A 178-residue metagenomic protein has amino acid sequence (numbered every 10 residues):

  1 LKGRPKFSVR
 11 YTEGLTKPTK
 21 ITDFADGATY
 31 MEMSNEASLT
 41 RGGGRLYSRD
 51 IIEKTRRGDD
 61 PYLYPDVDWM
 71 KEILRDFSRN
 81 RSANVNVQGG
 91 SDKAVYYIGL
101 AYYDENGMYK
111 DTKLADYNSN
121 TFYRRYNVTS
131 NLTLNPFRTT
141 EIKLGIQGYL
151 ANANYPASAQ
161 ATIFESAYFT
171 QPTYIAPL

Functional and structural regions predicted by a protein language model:
L1-L178: Membrane-proximal, glycine/serine-rich, low-complexity loop/turn segments characteristic of large bacterial
